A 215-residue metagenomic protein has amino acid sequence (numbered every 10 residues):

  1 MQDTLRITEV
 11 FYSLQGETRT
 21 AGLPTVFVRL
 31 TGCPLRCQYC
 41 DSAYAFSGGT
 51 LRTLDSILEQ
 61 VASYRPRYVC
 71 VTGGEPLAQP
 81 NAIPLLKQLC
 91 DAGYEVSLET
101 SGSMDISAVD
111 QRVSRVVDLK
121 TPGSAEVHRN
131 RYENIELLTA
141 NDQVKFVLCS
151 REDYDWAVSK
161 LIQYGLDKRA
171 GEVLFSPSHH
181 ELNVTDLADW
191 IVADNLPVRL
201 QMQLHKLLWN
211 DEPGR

Functional and structural regions predicted by a protein language model:
M1-G49, Y64, K206, N210-R215: N-terminal [4Fe-4S]-dependent radical SAM core
L5, P24-T25, L35-V113: Conserved Radical SAM active-site core
Q15, L58-A62, I162: Generic structural signal for well-ordered alpha-helical scaffold segments
R19, C40, G49-R52, V69 (+4 more regions): Short linear functional motifs in flexible/disordered or boundary regions
R29, T72-G73, Q203: A secondary-structure boundary/capping signal
A78-R215: Conserved AdoMet/S-adenosylmethionine-binding subsite of the radical SAM
